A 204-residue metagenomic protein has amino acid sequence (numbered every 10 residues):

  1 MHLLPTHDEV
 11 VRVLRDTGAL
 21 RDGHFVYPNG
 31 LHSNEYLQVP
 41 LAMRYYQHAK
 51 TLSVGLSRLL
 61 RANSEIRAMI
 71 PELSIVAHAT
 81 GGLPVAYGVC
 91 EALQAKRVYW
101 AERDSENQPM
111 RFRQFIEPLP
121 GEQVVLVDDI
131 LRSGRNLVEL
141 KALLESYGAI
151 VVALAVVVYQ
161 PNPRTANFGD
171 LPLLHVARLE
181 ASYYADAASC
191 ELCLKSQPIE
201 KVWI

Functional and structural regions predicted by a protein language model:
M1-I66: Active-site-facing substrate-recognition patch
H2-R12, K141-I204: PRPP-dependent phosphoribosyltransferase catalytic core
R58, Y87, E91, A142 (+1 more regions): Short, well-ordered alpha-helices that flank and scaffold nucleotide-derived cofactor binding pockets
L60-M69, F115-L119: Glycine-rich helix-loop-beta junction characteristic of Rossmann-like nucleotide cofactor-binding loops
I66-A79: Short glycine-rich phosphate-binding loop at a beta-alpha junction
L73, E122, V152: Conserved acidic residues
T80-V125, R132-R135: Short, glycine/charge-rich flexible loops or terminal/linker lids adjacent to PRPP-binding catalytic cores
